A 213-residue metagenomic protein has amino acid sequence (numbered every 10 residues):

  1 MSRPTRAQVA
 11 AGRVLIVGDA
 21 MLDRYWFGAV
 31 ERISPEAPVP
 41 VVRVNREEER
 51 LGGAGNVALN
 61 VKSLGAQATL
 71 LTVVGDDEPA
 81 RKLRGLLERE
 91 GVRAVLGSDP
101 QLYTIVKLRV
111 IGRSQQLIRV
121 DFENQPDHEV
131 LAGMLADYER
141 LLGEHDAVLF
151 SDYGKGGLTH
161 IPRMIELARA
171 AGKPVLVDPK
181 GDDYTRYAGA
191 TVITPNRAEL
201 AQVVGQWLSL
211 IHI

Functional and structural regions predicted by a protein language model:
T5, R13-V14, L22-A147: Conserved N-terminal subdomain of the carbohydrate kinase-like
L15-V17, R119, A147-F150, L176 (+1 more regions): Structural motif
A66, A170-K173: A short helix->loop->beta-strand "cap" motif at the edges of active sites that frequently abuts
H145-G157: Short acidic, glycine-rich surface-loop motifs adjacent to enzyme active sites
K155-E166: Active-site core of PLP-dependent enzymes with the aminotransferase class I/II
D182-A190: Short loop/helix-cap segments at secondary-structure boundaries that form the rim of catalytic
L200-A201: A generic structural signal for short hydrophobic patches within well-formed alpha-helices
I211-I213: Conserved small/polar residues in nucleotide/adenosyl-binding loops
